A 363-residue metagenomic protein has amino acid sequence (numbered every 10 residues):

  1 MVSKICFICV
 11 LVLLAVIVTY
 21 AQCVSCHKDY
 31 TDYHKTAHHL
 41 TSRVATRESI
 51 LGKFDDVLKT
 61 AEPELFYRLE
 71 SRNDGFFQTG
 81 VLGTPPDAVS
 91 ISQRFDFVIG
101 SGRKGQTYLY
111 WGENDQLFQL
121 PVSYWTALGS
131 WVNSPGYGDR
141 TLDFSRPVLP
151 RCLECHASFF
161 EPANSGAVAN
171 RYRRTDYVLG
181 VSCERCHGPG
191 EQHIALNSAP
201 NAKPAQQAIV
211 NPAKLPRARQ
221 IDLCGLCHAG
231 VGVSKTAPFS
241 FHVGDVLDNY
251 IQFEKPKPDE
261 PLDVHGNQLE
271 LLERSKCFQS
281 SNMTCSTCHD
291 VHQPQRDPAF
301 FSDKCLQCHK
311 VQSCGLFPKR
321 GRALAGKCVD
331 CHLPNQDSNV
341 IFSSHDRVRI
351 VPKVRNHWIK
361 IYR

Functional and structural regions predicted by a protein language model:
M1-C9: Bacterial N-terminal signal peptides that target proteins for export
I8-I17: Bacterial N-terminal signal peptides
T19-A21: Boundary at the C-terminal end of the N-terminal hydrophobic targeting segment
D29, K104, F118, P147-R151 (+2 more regions): Generic hydrophobic, aliphatic-rich segments that mediate packing or membrane embedding
D29-I99, S134-G138, E161-R363: Primarily the internal scaffold of c-type cytochrome electron-transfer domains, especially repeated/multiheme c-type
G75-F77, P85-A88, V98-W125: N-terminal accessory interaction module
L109-Q116, L120-V148, E154, S158-N170: Propeptide (latency) domains of metzincin metalloproteases
